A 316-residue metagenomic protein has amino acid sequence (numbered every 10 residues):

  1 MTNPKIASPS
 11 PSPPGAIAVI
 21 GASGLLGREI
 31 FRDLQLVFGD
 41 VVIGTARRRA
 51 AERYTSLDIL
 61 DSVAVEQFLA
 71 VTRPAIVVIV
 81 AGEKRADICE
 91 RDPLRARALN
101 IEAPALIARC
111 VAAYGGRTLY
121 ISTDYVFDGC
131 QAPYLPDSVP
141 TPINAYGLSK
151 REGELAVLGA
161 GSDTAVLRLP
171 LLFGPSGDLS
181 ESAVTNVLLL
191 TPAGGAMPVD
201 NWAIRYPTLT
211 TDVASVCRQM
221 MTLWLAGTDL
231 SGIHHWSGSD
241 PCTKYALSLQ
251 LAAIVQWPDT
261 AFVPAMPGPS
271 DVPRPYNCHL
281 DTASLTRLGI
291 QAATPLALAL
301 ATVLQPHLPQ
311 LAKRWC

Functional and structural regions predicted by a protein language model:
T2-K5, P295-C316: Amphipathic terminal alpha-helices
P14-V37: N-terminal Rossmann NAD(P)H-binding glycine-rich loop of SDR-like oxidoreductase domains
R47-V63: Rossmann-fold cofactor-recognition segment
I59-L99: NAD(P)H-binding glycine-rich loop region in Rossmannoid oxidoreductase-like domains and their noncatalytic homologs
L60, R91, R95-L106, D137-P140 (+1 more regions): Glycine-rich NAD(P)-binding loop of the Rossmann-fold in SDR/ketoreductase-type enzymes
A105-I143: Conserved Rossmann-fold NAD(P)-dependent oxidoreductase catalytic core, especially the SDR/UDP-sugar
L155-R205, T211-D212, R218-Q219: NAD(P)-dependent short-chain dehydrogenase/reductase
A214-C217, L223-S270, L311-C316: Mid/C-terminal beta-alpha module of Rossmann-like enzyme folds, strongest in SDR-family dehydrogenases/epimerases
